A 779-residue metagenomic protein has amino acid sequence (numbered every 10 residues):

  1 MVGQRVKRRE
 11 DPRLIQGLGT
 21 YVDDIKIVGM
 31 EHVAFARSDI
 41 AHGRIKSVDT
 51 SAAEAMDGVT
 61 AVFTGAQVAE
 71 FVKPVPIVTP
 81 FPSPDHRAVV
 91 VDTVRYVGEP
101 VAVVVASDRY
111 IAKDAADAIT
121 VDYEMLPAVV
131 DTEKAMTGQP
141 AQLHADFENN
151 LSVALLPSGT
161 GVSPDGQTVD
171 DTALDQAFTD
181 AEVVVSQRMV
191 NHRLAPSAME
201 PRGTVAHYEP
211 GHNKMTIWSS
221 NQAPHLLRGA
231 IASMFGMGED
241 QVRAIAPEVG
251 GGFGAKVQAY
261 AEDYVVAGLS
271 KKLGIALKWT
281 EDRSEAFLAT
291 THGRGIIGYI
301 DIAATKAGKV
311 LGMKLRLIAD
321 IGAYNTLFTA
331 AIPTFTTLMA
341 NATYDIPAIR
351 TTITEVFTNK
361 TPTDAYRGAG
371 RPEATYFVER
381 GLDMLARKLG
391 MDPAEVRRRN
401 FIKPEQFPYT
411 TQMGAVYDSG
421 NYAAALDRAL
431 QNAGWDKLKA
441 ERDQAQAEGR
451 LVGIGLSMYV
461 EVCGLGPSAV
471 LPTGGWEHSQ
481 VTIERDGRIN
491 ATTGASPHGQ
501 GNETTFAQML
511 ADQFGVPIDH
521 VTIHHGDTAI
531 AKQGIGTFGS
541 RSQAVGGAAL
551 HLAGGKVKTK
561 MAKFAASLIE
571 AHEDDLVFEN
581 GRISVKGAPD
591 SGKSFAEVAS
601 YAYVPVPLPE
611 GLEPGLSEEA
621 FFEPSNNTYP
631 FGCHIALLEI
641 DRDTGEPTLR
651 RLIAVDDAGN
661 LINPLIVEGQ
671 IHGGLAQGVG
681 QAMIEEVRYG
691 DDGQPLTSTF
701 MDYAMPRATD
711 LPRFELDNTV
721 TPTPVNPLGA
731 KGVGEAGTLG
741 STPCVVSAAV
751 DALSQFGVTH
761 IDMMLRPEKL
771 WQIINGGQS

Functional and structural regions predicted by a protein language model:
M1-L156, Q187, I640: Flexible, low-hydrophobicity surface segments
Q4, E10-Q16, V78-P80, P84 (+8 more regions): Glycine-rich loop/linker segments at domain edges
P12-R13, D117-A128, Q222-P224, G229 (+8 more regions): Extended active-site and interfacial segments that coordinate phosphate-rich ligands in large catalytic machineries
A55-M56, G65-A66, G236-Q241, K271-L277 (+4 more regions): C-terminal catalytic domains of large/alpha subunits in multi-subunit enzymes
V72-I77, A115-A118, S219, R228-A230 (+13 more regions): Short acidic, glycine/serine/threonine-rich loops at helix termini
V75-P76, T179-L194, W279-A286, F328-T329 (+2 more regions): Short Pro/Gly-enriched beta-strand edge/turn motifs at strand-loop
L143-F235, K403-R488, L696-D717: Helix-loop-helix junctions that connect adjacent transmembrane helices in secondary transporters/permeases, recognized
G252-G274, K278-T280, N502-L510: Thiamine diphosphate
